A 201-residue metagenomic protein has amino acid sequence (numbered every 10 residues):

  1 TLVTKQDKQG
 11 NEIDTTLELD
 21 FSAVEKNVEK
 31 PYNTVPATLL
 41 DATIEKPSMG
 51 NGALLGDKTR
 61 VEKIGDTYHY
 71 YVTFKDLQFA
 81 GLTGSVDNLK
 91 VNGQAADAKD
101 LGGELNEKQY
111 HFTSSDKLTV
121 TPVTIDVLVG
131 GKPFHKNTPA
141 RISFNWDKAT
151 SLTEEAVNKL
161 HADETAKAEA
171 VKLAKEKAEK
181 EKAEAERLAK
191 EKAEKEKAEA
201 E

Functional and structural regions predicted by a protein language model:
T1-K167: N-terminal soluble domains immediately following signal/targeting peptides that reside in extracytoplasmic
A162-E201: Long, low-complexity, compositionally biased polyampholytic IDRs enriched for Lys/Glu and Gln/Arg
